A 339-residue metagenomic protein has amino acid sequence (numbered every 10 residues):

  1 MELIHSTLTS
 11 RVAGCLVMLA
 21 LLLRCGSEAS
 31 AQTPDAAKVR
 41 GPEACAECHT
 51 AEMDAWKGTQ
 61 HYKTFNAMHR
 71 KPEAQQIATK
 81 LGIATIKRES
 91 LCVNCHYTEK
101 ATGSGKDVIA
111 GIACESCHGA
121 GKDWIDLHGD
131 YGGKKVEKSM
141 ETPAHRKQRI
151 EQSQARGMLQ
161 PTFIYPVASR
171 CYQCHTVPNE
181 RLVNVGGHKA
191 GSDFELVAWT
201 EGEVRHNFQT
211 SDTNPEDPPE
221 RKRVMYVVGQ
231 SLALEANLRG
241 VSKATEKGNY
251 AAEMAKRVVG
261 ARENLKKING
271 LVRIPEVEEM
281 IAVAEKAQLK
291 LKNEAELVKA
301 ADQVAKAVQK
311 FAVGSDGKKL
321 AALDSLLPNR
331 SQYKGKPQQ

Functional and structural regions predicted by a protein language model:
M1-S10, C15: N-terminal secretory signal peptides that target proteins for export/translocation
A13-R24: Bacterial N-terminal signal peptides
A29-T33: Boundary at the C-terminal end of the N-terminal hydrophobic targeting segment
P34-E43: Low-complexity, intrinsically disordered regions in eukaryotic regulatory proteins and secreted peptide precursors
P42, T85, E89, G111 (+1 more regions): Residues immediately within or flanking Cys/His clusters that coordinate Zn2+ in small zinc-binding modules
E43-A51: Hydrophobic alpha-helical membrane-insertion signals
A51-L81, A101-I112, S116, G121-Q338: Primarily the internal scaffold of c-type cytochrome electron-transfer domains, especially repeated/multiheme c-type
A74, K80-E99: Long, well-ordered hydrophobic secondary-structure segments characteristic of membrane-embedded and membrane-proximal
